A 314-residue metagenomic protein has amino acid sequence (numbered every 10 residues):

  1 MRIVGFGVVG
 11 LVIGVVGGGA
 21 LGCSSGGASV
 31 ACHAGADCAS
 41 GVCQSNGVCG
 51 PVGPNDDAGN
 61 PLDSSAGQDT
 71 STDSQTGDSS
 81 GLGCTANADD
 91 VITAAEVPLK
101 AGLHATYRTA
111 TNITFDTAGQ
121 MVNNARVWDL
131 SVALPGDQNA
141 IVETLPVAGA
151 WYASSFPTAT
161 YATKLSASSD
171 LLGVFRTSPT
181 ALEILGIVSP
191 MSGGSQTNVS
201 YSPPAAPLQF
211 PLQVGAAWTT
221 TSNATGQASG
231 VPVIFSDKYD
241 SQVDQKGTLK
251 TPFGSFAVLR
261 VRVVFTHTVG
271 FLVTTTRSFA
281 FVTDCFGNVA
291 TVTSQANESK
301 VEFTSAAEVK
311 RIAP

Functional and structural regions predicted by a protein language model:
M1-G22: Sec-dependent bacterial lipoprotein signal peptides
V15-C84: Ser/Thr-rich, Pro/Gly/Ala-heavy low-complexity intrinsically disordered linkers and tails of secreted extracellular
V48-D56, G186-M191, S294-E298: Secondary-structure transition/turn motif
G81-A159, T220-P314: Acidic, serine/threonine-rich low-complexity disordered tracts
W151-K238, V243: Extracellular-facing segments of soluble proteins and assemblies that are Gly/Ser/Thr-biased and enriched in aromatics
